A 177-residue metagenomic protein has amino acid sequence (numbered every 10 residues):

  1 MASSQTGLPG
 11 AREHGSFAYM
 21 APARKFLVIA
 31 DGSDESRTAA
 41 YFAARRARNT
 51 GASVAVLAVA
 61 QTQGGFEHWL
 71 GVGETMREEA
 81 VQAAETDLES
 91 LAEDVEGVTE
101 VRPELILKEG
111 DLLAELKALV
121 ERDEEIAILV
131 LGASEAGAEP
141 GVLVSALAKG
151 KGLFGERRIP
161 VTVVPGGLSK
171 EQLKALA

Functional and structural regions predicted by a protein language model:
A2-E13, R122-A177: Gly/Ser-rich helix-loop-strand patches that form or flank binding pockets for ribonucleotide-derived cofactors
S16-Y19: Short, positively charged and aromatic/hydrophobic N-terminal segments
A21-L70, E156-R157: Small/aliphatic-rich secondary-structure junction motif
A39, F66-W69, K117-A118, G141-V142 (+1 more regions): Short, well-ordered secondary-structure micro-motifs
A55-L57, E104-K108, T162-V164: General small-molecule cofactor/ligand-binding pocket signal
A58-A83, E171-A177: Acidic, proline/glycine-rich short linear motifs
G97-E104: A short helix-to-beta-strand connector/capping loop
L107-E115: Charged docking surfaces used in two-component/phosphorelay signaling
